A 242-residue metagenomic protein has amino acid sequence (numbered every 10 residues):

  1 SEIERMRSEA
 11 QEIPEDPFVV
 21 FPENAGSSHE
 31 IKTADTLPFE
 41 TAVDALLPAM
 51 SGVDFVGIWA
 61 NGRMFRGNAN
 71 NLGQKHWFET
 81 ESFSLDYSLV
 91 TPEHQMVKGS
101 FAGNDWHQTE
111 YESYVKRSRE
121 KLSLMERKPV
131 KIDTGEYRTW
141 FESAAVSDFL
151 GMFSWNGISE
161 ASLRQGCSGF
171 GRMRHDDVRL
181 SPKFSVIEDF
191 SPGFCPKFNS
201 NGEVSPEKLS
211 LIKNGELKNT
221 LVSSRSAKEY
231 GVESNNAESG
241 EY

Functional and structural regions predicted by a protein language model:
S1-F78, S113-S147: Acidic low-complexity segments
E2, M6, M173-Y242: Dual-mode signal for accessory low-complexity, basic/Gly-rich regions
E40, D44-S113, A161-S181, S185-I187: Extended amphipathic alpha-helical scaffolds
S84, E136-R138, K183-F184, K208: A residue-level signal for beta-strand positions that form part of recognition/binding surfaces within mature
L89-T91, G103, F141-A145, S154 (+3 more regions): Short, structured patches in soluble enzyme cores that scaffold and shape functional sites
V90-Q95, K116, E120-D133, D177 (+2 more regions): Secondary-structure boundary elements
V146-L150, S159-E160, R164-Q165: Active-site core of metal-dependent hydrolases
